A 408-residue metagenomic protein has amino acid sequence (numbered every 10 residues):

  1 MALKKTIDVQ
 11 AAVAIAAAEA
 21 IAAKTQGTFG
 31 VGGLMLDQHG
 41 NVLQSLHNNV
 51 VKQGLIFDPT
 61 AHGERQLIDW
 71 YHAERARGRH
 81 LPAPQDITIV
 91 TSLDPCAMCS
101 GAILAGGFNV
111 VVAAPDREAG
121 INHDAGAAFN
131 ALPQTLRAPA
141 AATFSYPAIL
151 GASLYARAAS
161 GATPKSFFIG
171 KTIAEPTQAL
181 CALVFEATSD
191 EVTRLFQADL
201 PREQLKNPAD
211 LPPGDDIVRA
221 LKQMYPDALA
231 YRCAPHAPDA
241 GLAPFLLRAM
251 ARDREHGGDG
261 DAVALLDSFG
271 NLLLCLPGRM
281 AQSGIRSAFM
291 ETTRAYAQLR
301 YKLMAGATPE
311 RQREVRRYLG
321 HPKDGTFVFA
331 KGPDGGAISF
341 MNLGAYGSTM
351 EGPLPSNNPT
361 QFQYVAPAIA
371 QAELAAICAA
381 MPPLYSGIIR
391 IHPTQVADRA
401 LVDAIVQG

Functional and structural regions predicted by a protein language model:
M1-G408: Zinc-dependent deaminase catalytic domain
